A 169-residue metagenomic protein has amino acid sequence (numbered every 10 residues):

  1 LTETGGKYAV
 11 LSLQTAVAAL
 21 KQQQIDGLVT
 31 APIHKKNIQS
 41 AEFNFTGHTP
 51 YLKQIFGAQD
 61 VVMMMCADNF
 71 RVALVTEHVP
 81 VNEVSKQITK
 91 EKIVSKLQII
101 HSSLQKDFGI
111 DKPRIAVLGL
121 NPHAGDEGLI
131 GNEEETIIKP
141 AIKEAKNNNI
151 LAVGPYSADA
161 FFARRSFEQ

Functional and structural regions predicted by a protein language model:
L1-Q169: Anion-binding alpha/beta catalytic cores of soluble intermediary-metabolism enzymes, centered on
